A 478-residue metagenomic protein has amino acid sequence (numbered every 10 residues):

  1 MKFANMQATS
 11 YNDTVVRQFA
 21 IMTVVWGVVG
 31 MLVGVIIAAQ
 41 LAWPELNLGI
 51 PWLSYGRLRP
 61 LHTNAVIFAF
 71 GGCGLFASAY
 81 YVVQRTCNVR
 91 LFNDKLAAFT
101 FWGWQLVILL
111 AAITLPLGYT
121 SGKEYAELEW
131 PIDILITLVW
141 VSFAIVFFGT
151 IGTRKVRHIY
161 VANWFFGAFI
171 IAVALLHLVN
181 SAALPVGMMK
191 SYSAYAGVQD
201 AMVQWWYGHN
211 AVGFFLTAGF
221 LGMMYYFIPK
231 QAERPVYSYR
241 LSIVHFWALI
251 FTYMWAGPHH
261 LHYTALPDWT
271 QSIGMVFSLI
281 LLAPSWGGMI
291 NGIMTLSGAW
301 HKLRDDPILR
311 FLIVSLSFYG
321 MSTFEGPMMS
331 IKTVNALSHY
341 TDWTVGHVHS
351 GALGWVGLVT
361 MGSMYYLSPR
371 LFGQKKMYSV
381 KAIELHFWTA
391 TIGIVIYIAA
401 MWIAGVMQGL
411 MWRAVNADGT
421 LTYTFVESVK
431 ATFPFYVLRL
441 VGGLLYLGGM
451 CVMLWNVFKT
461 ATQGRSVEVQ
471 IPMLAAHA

Functional and structural regions predicted by a protein language model:
K2-Q7, S428-T432: Short, charged/polar, low-complexity loop and linker segments that flank or interrupt alpha-helical bundles
A4-Q18: Cytosolic juxtamembrane amphipathic/interface segments immediately preceding and feeding into a transmembrane helix
R17-Y119, W130-I151, N163-M188, Q204-Q231 (+6 more regions): Hydrophobic cores of alpha-helical transmembrane segments in multi-pass integral membrane proteins
G49, S121-E124, T264-P267, N335-H339: Membrane-interface helix termini and inter-helical loops of multi-pass transporters
S191-A196: Surface-exposed loop and adjacent secondary-structure segments within mature catalytic domains
R465-A478: Short, highly charged, low-complexity non-transmembrane loops/tails of multi-pass membrane proteins
